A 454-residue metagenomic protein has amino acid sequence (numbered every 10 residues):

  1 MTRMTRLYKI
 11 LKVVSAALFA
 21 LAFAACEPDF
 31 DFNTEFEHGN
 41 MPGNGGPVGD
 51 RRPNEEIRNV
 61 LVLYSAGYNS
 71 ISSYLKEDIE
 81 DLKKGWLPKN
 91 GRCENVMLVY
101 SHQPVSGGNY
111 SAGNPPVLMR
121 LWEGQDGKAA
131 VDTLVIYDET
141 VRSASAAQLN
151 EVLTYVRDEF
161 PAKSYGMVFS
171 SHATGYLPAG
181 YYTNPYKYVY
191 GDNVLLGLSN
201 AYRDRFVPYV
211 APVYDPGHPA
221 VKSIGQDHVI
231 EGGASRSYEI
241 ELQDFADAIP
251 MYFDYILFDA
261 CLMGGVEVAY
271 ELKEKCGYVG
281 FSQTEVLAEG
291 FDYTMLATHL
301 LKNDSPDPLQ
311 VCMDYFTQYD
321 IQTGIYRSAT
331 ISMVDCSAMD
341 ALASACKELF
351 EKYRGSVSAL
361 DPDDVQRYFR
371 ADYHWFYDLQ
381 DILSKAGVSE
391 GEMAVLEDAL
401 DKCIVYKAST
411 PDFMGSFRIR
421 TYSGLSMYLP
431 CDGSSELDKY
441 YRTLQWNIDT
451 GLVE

Functional and structural regions predicted by a protein language model:
M1-A24: Sec-dependent bacterial lipoprotein signal peptides
L21-E56: Bacterial Sec-dependent N-terminal signal peptides
D29, E35, M41-G43, V194-E454: Terminal, contiguous helix-loop blocks that mediate binding/assembly
I57-V60, N90-M97, F160-G166, P250-Y255 (+1 more regions): Loop/turn elements at helix/coil->beta-strand transitions in domains of secreted/extracellular proteins
G67-S70, H102-S106, T140-V141, S171-L177 (+4 more regions): Solvent-exposed loop/turn segments at secondary-structure junctions within structured extracellular/periplasmic domains
I71-G108: N-terminal carbohydrate-binding/catalytic regions of secreted carbohydrate-active enzymes
S101-L134, S164, V168-G232: Surface-exposed loop and adjacent secondary-structure segments within mature catalytic domains
L121-D158: Functional beta-strand-loop-alpha-helix junction segments that form "active/interaction loops" within catalytic
